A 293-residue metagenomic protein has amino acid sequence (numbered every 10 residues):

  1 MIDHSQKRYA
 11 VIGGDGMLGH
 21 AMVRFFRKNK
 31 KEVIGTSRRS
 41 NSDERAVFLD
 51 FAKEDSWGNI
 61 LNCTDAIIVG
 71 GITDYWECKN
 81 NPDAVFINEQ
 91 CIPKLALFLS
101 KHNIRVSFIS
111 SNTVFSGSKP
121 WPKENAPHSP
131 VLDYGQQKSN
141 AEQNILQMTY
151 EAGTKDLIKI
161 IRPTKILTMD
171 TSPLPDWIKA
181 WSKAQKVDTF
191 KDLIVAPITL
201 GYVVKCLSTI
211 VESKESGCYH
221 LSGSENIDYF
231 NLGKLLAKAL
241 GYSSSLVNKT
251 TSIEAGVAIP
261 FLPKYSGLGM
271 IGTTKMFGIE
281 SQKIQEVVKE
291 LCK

Functional and structural regions predicted by a protein language model:
I2, K7-N29: N-terminal Rossmann NAD(P)H-binding glycine-rich loop of SDR-like oxidoreductase domains
F48-E89: NAD(P)H-binding glycine-rich loop region in Rossmannoid oxidoreductase-like domains and their noncatalytic homologs
D83-K94, H128, L132, Q136-S139: Glycine-rich NAD(P)-binding loop of the Rossmann-fold in SDR/ketoreductase-type enzymes
K94-V131: Conserved Rossmann-fold NAD(P)-dependent oxidoreductase catalytic core, especially the SDR/UDP-sugar
Q143-V195, G201-Y202: NAD(P)-dependent short-chain dehydrogenase/reductase
T189-I194, Y219-N226, M276: Glycine-rich Rossmann NAD(P)(H)-binding loop
C206, S213-I259, Y265, C292: Mid/C-terminal beta-alpha module of Rossmann-like enzyme folds, strongest in SDR-family dehydrogenases/epimerases
L246, F261-K293: C-terminal amphipathic/interface module of NAD(P)-dependent oxidoreductases and related NAD-binding regulators
